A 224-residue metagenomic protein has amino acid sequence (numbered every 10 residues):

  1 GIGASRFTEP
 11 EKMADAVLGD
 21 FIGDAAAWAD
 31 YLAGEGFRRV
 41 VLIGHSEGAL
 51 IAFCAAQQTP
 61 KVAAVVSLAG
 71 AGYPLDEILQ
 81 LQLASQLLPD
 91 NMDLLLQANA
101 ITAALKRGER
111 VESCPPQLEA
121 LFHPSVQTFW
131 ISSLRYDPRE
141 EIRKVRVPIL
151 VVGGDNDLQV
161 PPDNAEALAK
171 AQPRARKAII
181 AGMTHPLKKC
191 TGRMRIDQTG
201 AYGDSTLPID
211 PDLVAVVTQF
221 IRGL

Functional and structural regions predicted by a protein language model:
G1-G19, K189-Y202: Cap/lid segment of the alpha/beta-hydrolase catalytic domain
A14-A33: Alpha/beta-hydrolase active-site loop
D30-S85: Primarily recognizes the serine-hydrolase "nucleophile elbow" in alpha/beta-hydrolase and SGNH/GDSL folds
V66-R139: Accessory cap/linker subdomain of secreted extracellular hydrolases
V145, V151-G153: Short beta-strand/loop motif that positions the catalytic acidic residue of the alpha/beta-hydrolase fold
V147, V160-K170: Short alpha-helix in the alpha/beta-hydrolase fold that links the catalytic acid
N156-V160, H185: Acidic catalytic loop of the alpha/beta-hydrolase fold
P186, R193-L224: Catalytic active-site module of serine/aspartate enzymes centered on a nucleophile-bearing elbow/loop
